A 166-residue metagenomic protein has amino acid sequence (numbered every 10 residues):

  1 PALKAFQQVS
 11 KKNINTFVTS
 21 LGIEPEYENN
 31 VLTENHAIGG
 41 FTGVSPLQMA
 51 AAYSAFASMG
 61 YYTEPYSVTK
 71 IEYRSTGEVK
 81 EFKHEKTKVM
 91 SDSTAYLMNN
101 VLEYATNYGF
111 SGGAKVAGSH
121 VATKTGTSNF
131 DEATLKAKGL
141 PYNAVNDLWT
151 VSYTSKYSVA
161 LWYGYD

Functional and structural regions predicted by a protein language model:
P1-P25, N30-S58, V101-Y104: Active-site-adjacent helix/loop patches that line small-molecule binding or acyl-intermediate pockets
S45-A51, A55-D166: A penicillin-recognizing enzyme superfamily signal
